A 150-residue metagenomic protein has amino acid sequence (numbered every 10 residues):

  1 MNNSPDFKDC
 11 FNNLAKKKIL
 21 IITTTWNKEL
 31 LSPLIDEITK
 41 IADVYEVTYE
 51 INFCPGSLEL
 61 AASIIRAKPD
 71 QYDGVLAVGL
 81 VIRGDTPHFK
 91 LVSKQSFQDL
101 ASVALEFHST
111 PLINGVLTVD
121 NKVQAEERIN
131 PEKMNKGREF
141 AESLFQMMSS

Functional and structural regions predicted by a protein language model:
P5-F11, H108-Q124: Mobile beta-alpha loop/short-helix "lid" or hinge segments that flank ligand
D9-I51: Glycine-rich phosphate/diphosphate-binding loop of Rossmann-like nucleotide-binding domains
T25-W26, C54, L80-V81, V116-N121: Short, ordered loop/turn segments at secondary-structure junctions
I41-D70: Active-site rim loops that border cofactor/substrate pockets in soluble metabolic enzymes
I51, D73-V78, T110-L117: Short beta-strand segments at enzyme active-site cores
A62-L100, A104: Glycine-rich phosphate-binding loop
D120-N135: Phosphate-binding/catalytic loops
P131-S150: A charged, well-structured terminal subsegment
